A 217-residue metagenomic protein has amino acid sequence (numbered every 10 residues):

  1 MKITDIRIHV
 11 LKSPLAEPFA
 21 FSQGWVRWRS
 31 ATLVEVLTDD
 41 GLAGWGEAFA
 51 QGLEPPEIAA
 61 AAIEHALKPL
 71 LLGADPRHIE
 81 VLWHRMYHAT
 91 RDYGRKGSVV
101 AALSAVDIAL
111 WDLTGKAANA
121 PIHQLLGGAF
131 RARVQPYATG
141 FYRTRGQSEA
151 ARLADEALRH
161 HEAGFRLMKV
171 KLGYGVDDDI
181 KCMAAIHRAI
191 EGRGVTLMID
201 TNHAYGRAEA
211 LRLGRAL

Functional and structural regions predicted by a protein language model:
M1, S104, A163: Structured loop/turn residues at beta-strand edges in well-structured enzyme cores
M1-D5, H9-V10, K116, A120-A132: N-terminal amphipathic alpha-helix/helix-capping segment at the start of soluble metabolic enzymes
M1-G52: Structured beta-strand/loop patches that form or line metal/cofactor-binding pockets in enzymes
W28-A31, I58, A62, R77 (+8 more regions): Conserved active-site and cofactor/substrate-binding residues in soluble primary-metabolism enzymes
L37-A117: Metal- or metallocofactor-binding catalytic centers and their adjacent structured scaffolds across diverse enzyme
A66, R85, A105-I108, D112-L113 (+5 more regions): Alpha-helical scaffold segments in soluble metabolic enzymes
G127-L217: Metal-dependent enolase-superfamily TIM-barrel catalytic cores that perform enediolate-based chemistry
